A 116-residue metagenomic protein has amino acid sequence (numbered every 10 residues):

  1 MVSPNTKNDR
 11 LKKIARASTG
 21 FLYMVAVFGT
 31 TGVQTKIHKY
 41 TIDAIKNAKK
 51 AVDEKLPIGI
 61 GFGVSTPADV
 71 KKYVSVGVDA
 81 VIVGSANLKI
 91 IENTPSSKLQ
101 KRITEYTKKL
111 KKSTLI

Functional and structural regions predicted by a protein language model:
M1-V2, L22-M24, I58-F62, V81-V83: Hydrophobic faces of well-ordered beta-strands that scaffold small-molecule active sites in alpha/beta enzyme cores
S3-N5, V27-F28: Histidine- and/or cysteine-centered catalytic micro-motif in compact active-site loops
T6, I103-I116: Extended, intrinsically disordered, low-complexity segments
T6-A15, A51-E54, I60, V64-V81: Catalytic cores of alpha/beta
T6-K13, T31-A48, P67-K71, I91-T104: Active-site-adjacent beta->alpha loops and helix N-cap segments on the catalytic face of soluble alpha/beta enzymes
T19, D53, L115: Short conserved AdoMet
M24-G32, V76-S96: Glycine-rich phosphate-binding active-site loops on the catalytic face of alpha/beta enzymes
